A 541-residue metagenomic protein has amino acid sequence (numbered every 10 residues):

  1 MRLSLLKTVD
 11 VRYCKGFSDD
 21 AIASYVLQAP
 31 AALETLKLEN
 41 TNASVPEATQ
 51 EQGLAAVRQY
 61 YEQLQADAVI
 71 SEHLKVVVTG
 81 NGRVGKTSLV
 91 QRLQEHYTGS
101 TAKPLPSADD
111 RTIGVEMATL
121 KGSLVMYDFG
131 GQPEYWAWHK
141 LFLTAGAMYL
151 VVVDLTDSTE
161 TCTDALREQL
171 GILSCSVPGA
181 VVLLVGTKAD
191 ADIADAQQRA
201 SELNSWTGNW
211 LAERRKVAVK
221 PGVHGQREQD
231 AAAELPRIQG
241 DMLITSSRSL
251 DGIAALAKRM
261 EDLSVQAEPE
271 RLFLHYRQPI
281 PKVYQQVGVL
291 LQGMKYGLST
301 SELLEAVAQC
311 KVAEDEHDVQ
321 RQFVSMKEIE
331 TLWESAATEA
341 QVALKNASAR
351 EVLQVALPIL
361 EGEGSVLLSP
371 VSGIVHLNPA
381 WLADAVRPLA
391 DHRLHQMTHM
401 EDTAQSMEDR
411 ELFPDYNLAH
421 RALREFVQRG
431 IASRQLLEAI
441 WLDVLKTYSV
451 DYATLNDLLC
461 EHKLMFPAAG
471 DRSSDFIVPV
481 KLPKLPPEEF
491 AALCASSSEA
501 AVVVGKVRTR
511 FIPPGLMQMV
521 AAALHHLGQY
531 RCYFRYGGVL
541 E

Functional and structural regions predicted by a protein language model:
M1, F17-V26, A56-E62, W136-H139: Leucine-rich repeat
M1, K15-D20, N42-Q50: Short, solvent-exposed loop/turn at the beta-strand->alpha-helix junction within individual leucine-rich repeat
S4, K15, Q28-A31: Inter-repeat linker/turn residues at the boundaries of leucine-rich repeats
L6-R12, E34-E39: Conserved hydrophobic beta-strand positions in leucine-rich repeat
V26-P30, A145, S174-P178: Short, conserved loop/helix-junction motifs that constitute active-site signature segments in enzyme catalytic cores
E34-L74: Membrane-proximal C-terminal cap and juxtamembrane stalk of leucine-rich repeat ectodomains
V69-H73, V77, R83, T87-E116 (+3 more regions): Extended, non-catalytic interaction/assembly segments in eukaryotic proteins
